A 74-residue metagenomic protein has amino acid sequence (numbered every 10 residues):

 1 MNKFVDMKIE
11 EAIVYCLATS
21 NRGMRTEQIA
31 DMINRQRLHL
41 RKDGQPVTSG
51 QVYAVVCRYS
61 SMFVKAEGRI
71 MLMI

Functional and structural regions predicted by a protein language model:
M1-E10, E27, M32-I74: Charged low-complexity interaction tracts in eukaryotic proteins
L17-R22: Short helix-capping/hinge SLiMs at alpha-helix to coil transitions
